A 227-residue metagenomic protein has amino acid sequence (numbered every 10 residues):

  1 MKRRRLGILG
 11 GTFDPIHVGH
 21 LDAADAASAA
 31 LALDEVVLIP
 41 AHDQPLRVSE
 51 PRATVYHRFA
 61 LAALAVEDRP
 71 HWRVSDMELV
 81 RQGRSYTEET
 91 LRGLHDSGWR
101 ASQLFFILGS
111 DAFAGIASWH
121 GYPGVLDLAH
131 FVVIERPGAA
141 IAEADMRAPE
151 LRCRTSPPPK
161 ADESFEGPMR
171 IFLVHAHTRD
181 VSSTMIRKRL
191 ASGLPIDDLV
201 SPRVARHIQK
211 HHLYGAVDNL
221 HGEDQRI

Functional and structural regions predicted by a protein language model:
M1-I227: Nucleotidyltransferase catalytic core that binds NTPs
